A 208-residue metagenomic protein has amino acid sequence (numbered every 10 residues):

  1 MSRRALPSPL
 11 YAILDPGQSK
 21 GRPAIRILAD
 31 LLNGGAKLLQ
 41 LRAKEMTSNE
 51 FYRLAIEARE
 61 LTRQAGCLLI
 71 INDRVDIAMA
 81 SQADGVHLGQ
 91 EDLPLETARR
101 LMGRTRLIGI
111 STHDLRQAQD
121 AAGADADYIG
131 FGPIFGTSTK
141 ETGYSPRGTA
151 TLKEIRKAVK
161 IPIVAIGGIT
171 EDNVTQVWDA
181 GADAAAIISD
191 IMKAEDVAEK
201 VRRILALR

Functional and structural regions predicted by a protein language model:
M1-L93, R100-Y128, Y144, A150 (+4 more regions): Conserved N-terminal beta1-alpha1 strand-loop-helix module at the mouth
Q82, P133-F135: Active-site beta->alpha loop and helix N-cap motifs at the rims of alpha/beta catalytic domains
V86, A185-A186: Paired acidic/hydrophobic, glycine-rich loop segments that form the ligand-binding mouth/hinge of periplasmic-binding
F135-T137, G148: Short, local alpha-helical segments
T139-E141: Glycine/threonine-rich flexible loop motifs
A180, A184: C-terminal binding/interaction regions
